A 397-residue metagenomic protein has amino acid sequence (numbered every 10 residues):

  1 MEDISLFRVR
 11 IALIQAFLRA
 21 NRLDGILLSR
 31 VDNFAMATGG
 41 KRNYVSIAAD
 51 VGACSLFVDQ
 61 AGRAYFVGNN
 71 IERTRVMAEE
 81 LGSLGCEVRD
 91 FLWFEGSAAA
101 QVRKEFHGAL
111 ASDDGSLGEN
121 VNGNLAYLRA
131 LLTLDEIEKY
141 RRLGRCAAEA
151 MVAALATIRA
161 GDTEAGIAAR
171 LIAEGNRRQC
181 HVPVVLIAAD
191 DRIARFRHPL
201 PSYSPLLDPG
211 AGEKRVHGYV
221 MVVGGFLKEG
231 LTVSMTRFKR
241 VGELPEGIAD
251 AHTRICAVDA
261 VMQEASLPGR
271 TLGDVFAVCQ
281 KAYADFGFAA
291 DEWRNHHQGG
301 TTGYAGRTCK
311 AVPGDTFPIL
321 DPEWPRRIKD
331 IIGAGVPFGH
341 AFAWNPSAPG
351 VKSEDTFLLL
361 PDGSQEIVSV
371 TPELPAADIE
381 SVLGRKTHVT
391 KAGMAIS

Functional and structural regions predicted by a protein language model:
M1-S397: Active-site neighborhoods and metal-handling regions in enzymes and metal-associated proteins
